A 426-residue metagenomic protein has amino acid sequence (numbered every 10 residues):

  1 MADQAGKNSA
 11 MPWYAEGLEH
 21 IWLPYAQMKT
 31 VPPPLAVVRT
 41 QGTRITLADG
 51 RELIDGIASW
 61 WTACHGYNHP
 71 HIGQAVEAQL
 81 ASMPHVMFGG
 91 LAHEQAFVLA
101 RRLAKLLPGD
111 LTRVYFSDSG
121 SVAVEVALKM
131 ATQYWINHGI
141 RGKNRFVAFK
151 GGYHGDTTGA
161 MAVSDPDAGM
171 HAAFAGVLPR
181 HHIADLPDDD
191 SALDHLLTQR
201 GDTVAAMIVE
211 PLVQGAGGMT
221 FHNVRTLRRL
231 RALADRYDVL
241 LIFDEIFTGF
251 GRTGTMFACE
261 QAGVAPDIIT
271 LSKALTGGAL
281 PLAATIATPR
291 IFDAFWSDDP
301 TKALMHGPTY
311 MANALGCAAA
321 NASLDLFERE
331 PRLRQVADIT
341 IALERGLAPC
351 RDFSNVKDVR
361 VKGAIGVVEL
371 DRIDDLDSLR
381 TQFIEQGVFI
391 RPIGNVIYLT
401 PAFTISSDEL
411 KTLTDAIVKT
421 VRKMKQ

Functional and structural regions predicted by a protein language model:
A2-Q426: Conserved N-terminal phosphate-binding loop of PLP-dependent enzymes in the Aspartate aminotransferase
